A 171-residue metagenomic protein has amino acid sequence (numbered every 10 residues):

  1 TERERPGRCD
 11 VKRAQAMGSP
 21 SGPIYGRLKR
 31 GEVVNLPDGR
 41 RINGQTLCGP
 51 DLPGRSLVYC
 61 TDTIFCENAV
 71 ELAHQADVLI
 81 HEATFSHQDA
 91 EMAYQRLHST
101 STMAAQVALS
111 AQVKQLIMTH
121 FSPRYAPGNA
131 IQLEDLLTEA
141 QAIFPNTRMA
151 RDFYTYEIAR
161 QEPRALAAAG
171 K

Functional and structural regions predicted by a protein language model:
T1-Y59, T63-E71, V78-I80: Active-site-proximal loop/helix segment associated with metal-binding centers of metalloenzymes
F65-K171: Binuclear metal-ion centers of metallo-dependent hydrolases, dominated by the metallo-beta-lactamase
